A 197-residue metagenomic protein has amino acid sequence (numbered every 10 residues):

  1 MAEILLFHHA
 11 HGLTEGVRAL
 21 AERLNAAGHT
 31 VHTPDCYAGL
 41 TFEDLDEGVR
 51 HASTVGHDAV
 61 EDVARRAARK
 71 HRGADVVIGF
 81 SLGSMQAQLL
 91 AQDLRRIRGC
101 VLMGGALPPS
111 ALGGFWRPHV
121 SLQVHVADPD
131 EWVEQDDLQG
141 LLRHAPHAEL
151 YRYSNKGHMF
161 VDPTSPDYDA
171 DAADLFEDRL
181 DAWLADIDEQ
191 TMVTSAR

Functional and structural regions predicted by a protein language model:
A2-R72: Serine-hydrolase catalytic machinery in alpha/beta-hydrolase-like enzymes
H71-F80: Alpha/beta-hydrolase fold nucleophile elbow
G79-G83, A87: Gly/Ala-rich beta-loop-alpha elbow adjacent to hydrolase catalytic centers
R96-L107: A conserved short beta-strand
W116-L122, P146-H147: Short, proline-enriched alpha-helix->beta-strand connector loops that line the catalytic pocket of alpha/beta-hydrolase
P118, V124-V126, Y153: Short beta-strand/loop motif that positions the catalytic acidic residue of the alpha/beta-hydrolase fold
D128-V133: Acidic catalytic loop of the alpha/beta-hydrolase fold
A148-R197: C-terminal catalytic histidine-bearing segment of alpha/beta-hydrolase fold enzymes
